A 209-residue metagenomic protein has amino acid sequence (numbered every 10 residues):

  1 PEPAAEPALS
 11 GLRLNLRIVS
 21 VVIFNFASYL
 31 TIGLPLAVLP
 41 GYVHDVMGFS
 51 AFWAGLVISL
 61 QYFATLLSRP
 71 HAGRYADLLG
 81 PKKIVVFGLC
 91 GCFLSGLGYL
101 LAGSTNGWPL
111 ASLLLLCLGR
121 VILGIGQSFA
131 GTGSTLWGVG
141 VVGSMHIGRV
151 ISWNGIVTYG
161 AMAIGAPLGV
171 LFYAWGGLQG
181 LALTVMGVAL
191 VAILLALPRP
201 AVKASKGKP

Functional and structural regions predicted by a protein language model:
L14-V38, D45: Pair of pore-lining "gating" transmembrane helices in MFS-fold secondary transporters
Y62-P70, M162-A163: Residue-level signature of mid-helix packing/kink "hotspots" within the transmembrane helices of 12-pass Major
S68-G80, Y173: Helix-to-loop junctions at the C-terminal end of transmembrane segments in multipass secondary transporters
C90-P109: C-terminal ends and interior cores of transmembrane alpha-helices in multi-pass membrane transporters/permeases
A111-F129: Hydrophobic core of transmembrane alpha-helices in multi-pass small-molecule transporters, especially MFS/SLC-type
F129-V142: Intracellular juxtamembrane helix-capping segments at the cytosolic ends of symmetry-related transmembrane helices
G180-A196: Symmetry-related core transmembrane helices of the 12-TM Major Facilitator Superfamily/SLC fold
